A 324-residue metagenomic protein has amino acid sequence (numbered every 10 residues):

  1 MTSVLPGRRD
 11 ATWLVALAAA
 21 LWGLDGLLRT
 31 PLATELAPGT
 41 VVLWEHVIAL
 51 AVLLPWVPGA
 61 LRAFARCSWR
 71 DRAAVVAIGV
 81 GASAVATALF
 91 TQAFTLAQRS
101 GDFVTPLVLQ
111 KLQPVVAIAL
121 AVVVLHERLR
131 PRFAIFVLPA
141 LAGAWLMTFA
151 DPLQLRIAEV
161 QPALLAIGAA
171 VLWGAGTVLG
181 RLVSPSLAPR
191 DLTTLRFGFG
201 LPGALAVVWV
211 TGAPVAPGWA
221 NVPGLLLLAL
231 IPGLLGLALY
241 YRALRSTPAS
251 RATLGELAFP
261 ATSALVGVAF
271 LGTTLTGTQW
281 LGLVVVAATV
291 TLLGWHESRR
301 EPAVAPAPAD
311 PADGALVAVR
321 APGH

Functional and structural regions predicted by a protein language model:
M1-L43, V85, L89-Q92, L155-L182 (+1 more regions): Glycine-/small-residue-enriched transmembrane alpha-helix faces in small-molecule transporters and effluxers
T2-V4, A150, N221, L257-H324: C-terminal-most transmembrane helix of multi-pass membrane proteins
R9-L14, T40-W56, A74-A77, I135-A142 (+3 more regions): Hydrophobic alpha-helical transmembrane segments of multi-pass integral membrane proteins, especially transporters
A19, V42-W44, T87, P106-L112 (+2 more regions): Helix-helix packing/entry segments at the starts of transmembrane helices
G23, L27, L54, G79-A84 (+9 more regions): Hydrophobic/small/kink-forming positions within alpha-helical transmembrane segments of polytopic membrane proteins
L24-G26, A60-V104, Q110, L146 (+1 more regions): Specific transmembrane alpha-helical segments of multi-pass solute transporters/efflux pumps, especially DMT/EamA
L32, V41, E45, A93 (+8 more regions): Hydrophobic/aromatic residues within transmembrane alpha-helices of multi-pass small-molecule transporters
L53, L120, R132-D151, P202-A204 (+2 more regions): Hydrophobic transmembrane alpha-helices of multi-pass small-molecule transport proteins
